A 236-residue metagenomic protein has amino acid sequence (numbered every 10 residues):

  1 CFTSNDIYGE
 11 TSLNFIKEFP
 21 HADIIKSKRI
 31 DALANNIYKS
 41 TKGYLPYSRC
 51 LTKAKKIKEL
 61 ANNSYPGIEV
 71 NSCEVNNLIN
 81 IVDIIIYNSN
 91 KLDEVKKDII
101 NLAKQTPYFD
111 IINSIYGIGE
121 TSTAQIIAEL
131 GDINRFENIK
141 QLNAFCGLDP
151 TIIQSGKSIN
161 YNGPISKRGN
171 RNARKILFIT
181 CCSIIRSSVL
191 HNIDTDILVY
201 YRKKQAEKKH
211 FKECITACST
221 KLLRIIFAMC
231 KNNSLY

Functional and structural regions predicted by a protein language model:
C1-Y236: A detector of single, family-specific signature residues that are central to catalytic or substrate-handling motifs
